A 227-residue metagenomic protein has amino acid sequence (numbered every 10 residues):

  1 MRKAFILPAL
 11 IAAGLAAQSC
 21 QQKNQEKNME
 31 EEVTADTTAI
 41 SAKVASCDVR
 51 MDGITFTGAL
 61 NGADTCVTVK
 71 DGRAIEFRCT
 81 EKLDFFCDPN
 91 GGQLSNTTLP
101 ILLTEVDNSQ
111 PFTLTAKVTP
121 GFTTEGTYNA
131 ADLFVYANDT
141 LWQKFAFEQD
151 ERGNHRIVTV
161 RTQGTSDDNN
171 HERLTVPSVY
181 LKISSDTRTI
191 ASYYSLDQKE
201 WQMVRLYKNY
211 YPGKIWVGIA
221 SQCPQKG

Functional and structural regions predicted by a protein language model:
M1-A4: Positively charged n-region of N-terminal signal peptides that target proteins for export
P8-G14: Bacterial N-terminal signal peptides
A12, Q25-E26: Alpha-helical and His/Cys-centered functional microenvironments
A16-S19: C-terminal motif of bacterial Sec signal peptides marking the signal peptidase cleavage site
Q21-K23: Bacterial signal peptide processing site
K27-G227: Extracellular glycan-recognition regions
